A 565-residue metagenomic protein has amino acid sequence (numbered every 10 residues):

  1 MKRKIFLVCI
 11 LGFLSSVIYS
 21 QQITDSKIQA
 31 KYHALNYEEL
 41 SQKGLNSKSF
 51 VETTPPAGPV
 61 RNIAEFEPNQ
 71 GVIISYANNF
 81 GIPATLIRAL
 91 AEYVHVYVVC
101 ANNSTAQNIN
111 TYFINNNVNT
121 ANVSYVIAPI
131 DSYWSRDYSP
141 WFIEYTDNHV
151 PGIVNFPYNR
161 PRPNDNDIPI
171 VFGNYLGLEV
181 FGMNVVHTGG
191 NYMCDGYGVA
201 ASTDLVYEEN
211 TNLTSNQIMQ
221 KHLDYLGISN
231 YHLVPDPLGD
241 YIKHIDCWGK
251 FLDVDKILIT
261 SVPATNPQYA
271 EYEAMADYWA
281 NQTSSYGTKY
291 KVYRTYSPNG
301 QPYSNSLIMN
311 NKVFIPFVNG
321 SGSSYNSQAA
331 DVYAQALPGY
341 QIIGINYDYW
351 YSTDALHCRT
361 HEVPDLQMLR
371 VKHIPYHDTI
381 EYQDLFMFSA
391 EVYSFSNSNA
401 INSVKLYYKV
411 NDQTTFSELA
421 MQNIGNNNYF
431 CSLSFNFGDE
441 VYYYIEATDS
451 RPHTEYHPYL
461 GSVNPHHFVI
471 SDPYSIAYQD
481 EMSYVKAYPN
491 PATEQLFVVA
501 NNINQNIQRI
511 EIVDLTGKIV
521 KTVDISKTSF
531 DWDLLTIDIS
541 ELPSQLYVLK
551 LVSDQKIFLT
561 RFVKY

Functional and structural regions predicted by a protein language model:
M1-I23: Bacterial Sec-dependent N-terminal signal peptides
Q21-R370: The feature marks the mature, well-folded catalytic cores of soluble enzymes
E144-D147, N310, N411, S450 (+3 more regions): Short strand-coil-strand connectors
V363-Y474: Glycan-association/targeting regions that enable binding to alpha-glucans and other polysaccharides
A477-Y488, A492-Y565: C-terminal outer-membrane/trafficking sorting elements
